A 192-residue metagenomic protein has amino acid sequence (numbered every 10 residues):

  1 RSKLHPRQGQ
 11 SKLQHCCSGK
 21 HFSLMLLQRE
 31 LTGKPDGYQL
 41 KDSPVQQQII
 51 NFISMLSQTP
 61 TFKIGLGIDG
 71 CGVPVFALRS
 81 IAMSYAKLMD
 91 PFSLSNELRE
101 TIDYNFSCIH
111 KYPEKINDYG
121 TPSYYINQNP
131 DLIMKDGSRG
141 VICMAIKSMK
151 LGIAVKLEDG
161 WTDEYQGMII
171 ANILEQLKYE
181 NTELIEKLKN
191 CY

Functional and structural regions predicted by a protein language model:
R1-K63, C71, K87: Active-site-adjacent helix/loop patches that line small-molecule binding or acyl-intermediate pockets
K12-C16, G70-V73, P130-I133, I142-C143: A generic local secondary-structure boundary/capping motif
K20, L40, P44-Q48, F76-S80 (+3 more regions): Conserved active-site and cofactor/substrate-binding residues in soluble primary-metabolism enzymes
F22-L26, I50-S54, R79-A86, D103-S107 (+1 more regions): Predominant activation on well-ordered alpha-helical scaffold segments within soluble catalytic domains
S57-G65, Y179-I185: Short, surface-exposed acidic
F62-C71, F76-Y85, M89-E97: Internal, well-folded beta-alpha domain core
A86-Y192: Structured C-terminal helix/loop/strand segments within mature extracytoplasmic catalytic/sensor domains
